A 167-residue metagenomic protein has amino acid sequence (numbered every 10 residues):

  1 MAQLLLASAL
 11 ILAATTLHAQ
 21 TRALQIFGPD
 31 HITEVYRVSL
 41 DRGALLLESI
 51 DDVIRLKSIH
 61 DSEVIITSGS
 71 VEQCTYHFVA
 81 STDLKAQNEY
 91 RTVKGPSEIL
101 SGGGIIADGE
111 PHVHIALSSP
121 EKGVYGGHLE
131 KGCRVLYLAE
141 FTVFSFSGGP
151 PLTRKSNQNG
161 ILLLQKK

Functional and structural regions predicted by a protein language model:
M1-L6: Bacterial N-terminal signal peptides that target proteins for export
A14-T16: N-terminal signal peptide c-region/cleavage motif recognized by signal peptidases
Q20-R55, H60-I66, V71-H112, L117-K167: N-terminal intrinsically disordered, cationic/polar leader segments that include organellar targeting peptides
